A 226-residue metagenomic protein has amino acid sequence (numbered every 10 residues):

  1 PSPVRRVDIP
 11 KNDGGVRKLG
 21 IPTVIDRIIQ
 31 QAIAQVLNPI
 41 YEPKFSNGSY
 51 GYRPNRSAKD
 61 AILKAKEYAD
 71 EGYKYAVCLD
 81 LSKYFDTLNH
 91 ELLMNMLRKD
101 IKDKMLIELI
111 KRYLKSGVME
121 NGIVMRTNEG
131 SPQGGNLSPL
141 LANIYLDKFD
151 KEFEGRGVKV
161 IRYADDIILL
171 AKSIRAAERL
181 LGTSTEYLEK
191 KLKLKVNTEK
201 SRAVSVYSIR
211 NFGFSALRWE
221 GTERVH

Functional and structural regions predicted by a protein language model:
P1-D8, N12, K44-Y207, S215 (+1 more regions): Conserved polymerase palm-domain catalytic core
K18-T23: Conserved phosphate-binding loops in nucleotide/dinucleotide-binding enzymes
V24-I25, I29-A34, I62, K66 (+1 more regions): Duplex nucleic acid-engaging cores and interfaces of nucleic-acid transaction enzymes
Q31, Q35-G48: Electropositive, glycine- and tryptophan-enriched low-complexity nucleic-acid-binding patches
